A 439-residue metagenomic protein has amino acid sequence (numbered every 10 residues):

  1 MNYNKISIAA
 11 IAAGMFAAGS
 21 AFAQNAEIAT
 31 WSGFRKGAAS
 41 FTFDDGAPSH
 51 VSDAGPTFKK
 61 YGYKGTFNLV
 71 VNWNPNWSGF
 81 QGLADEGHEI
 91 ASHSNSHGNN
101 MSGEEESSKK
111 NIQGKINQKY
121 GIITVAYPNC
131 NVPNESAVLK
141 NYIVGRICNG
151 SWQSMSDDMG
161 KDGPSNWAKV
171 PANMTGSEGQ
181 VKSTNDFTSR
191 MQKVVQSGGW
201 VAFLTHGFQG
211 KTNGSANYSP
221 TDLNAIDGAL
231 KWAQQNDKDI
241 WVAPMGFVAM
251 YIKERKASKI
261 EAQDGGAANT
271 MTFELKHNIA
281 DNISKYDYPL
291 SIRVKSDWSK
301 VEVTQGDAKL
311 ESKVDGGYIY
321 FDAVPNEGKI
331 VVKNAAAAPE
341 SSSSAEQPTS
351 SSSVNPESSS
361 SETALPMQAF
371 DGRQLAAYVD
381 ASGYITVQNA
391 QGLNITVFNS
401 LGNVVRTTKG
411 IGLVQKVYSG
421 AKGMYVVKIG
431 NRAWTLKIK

Functional and structural regions predicted by a protein language model:
N2-F41, I240-I252, N326-G328: N-terminal pre-catalytic segment of deacetylase/amide-hydrolase enzymes
Y3, K422-K439: C-terminal tail/sorting-segment detector
N25-G33, K59, T66, N74-P75 (+5 more regions): C-terminal domain-boundary segment and adjacent tail
G37-A39, P48-S49, D53, K59-P171 (+1 more regions): Metal-dependent polysaccharide deacetylase catalytic core of the NodB/CE4 family, i.e., the active-site-bearing domain
V303, D380-S382, Q391, V404-A421 (+1 more regions): Glycine-centered tight-turn motifs at strand-turn-strand junctions
V314-A338, Y425-G430: C-terminal beta-strand-rich structural cap/linker in extracellular carbohydrate-active enzymes
S342, S351, L365-M367, V397 (+3 more regions): Terminal processing/anchoring signals of secreted or surface-associated proteins and related intramolecular
P356-A390, V397-V404, T435-K439: Surface-exposed, proline-anchored Ser/Thr-rich loop/turn motifs
